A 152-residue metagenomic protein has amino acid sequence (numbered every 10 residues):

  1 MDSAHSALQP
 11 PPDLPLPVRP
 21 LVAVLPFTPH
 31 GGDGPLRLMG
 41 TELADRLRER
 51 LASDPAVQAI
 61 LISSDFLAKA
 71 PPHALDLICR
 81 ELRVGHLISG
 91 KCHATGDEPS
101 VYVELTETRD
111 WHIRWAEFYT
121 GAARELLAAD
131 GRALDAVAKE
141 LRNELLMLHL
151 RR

Functional and structural regions predicted by a protein language model:
D2-P17, R109, I113-R152: C-terminal/domain-edge helix-coil "capping" segments
P15-Y102, T106-G121: Short beta-strand->alpha-helix linker/helix-N-cap micro-motif that forms a surface specificity/interaction loop
